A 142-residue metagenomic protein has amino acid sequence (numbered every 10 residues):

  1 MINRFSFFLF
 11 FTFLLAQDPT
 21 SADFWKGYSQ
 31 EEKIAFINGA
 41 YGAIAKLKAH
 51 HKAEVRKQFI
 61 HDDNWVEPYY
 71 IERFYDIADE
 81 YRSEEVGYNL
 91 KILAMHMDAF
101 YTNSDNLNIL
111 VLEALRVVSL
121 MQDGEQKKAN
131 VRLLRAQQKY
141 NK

Functional and structural regions predicted by a protein language model:
I2-A16: Sec-dependent N-terminal signal peptides
F5-L9, F36-Y41, L93, M97: Generic hydrophobic secondary-structure signal
T12-L15, K33, Y41, K46 (+3 more regions): Short linear sequence elements within intrinsically disordered, low-complexity coil regions
Q17-P68: N-terminal secretory signal peptides
P19, H51-K142: Compact alpha-helical subdomains of small soluble proteins
